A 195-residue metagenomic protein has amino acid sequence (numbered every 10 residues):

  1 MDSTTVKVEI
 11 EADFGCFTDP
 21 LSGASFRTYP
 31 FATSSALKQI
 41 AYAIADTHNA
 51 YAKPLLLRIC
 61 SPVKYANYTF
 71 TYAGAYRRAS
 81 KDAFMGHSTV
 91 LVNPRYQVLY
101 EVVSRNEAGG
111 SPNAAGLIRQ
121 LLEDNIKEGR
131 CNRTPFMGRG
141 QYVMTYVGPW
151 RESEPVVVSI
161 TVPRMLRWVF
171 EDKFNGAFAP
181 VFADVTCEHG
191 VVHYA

Functional and structural regions predicted by a protein language model:
M1-A24, P180-V192: N-terminal, Lys/Arg- and Ser/Thr-rich interaction peptides
T5, P54, N93-Q97: Extracellular structured ligand-interaction cores
I10-F14, S61, V98-N106: Beta-strand elements of well-folded, non-transmembrane domains
F14, G23, C60-A83, V92: Extended interaction regions within the primary functional domain
C16-T18, Y65, N106-A108: Residue-level signal for secondary-structure boundary sites
D19, A52-K53, G110-S111: Short, hydrophobic/aromatic beta-strand segments
S22, R27-T69: Glycine/small-residue-rich interface belts in oligomeric ring/scaffold proteins and their assembly partners
Y72-A195: Internal, well-folded beta-alpha domain core
